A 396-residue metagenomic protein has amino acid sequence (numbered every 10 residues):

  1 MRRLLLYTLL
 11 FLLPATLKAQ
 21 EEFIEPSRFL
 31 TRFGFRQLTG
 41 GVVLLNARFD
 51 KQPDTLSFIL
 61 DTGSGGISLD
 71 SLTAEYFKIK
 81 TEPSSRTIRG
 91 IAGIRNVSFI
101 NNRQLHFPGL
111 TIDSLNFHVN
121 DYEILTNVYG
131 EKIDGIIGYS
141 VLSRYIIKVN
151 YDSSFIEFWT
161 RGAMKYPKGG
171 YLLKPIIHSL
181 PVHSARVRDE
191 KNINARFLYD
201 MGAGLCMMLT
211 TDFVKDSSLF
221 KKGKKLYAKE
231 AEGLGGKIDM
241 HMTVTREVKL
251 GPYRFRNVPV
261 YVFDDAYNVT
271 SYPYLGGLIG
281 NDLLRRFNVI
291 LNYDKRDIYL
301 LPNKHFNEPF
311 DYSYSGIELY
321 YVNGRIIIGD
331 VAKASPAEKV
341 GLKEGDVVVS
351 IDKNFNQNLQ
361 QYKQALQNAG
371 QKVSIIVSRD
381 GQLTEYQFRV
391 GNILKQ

Functional and structural regions predicted by a protein language model:
M1-I24: Bacterial Sec-dependent N-terminal signal peptides
A19-Q396: Pepsin/retropepsin-fold aspartyl endopeptidases
